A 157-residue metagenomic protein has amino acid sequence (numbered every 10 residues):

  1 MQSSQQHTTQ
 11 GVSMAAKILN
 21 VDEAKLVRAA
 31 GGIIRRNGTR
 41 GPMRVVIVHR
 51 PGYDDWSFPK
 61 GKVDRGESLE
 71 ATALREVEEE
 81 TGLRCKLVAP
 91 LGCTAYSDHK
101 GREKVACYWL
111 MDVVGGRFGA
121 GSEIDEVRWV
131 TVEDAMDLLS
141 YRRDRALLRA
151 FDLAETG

Functional and structural regions predicted by a protein language model:
Q2-I33, N37: Acidic, metal-coordinating catalytic segment for phosphate/diphosphate chemistry, firing primarily on the Nudix
T9-Q10, R40, G82, G157: N-terminal compositionally biased, intrinsically disordered segments and leader/signal-like regions
L19-A30, W56-G61, E78, S97-V105: Short charge-dense sequence patches
A24-T72: N-terminal first-folded block
V63-A150: Unchanged
L147, T156-G157: Short, charged, intrinsically disordered terminal tails
L153: Short, well-ordered alpha-helices that flank and scaffold nucleotide-derived cofactor binding pockets
